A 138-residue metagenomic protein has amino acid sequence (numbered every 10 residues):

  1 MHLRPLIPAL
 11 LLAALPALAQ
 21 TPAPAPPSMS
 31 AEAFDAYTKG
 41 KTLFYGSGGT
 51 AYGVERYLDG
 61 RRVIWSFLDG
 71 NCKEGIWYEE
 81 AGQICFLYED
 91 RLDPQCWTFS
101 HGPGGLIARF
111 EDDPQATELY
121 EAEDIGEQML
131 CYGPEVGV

Functional and structural regions predicted by a protein language model:
M1-I7: Bacterial N-terminal signal peptides that target proteins for export
I7-P16: Bacterial N-terminal signal peptides
A17-E74, C85-V138: Lipid interaction determinants
E80-I84: Short, conserved beta-turn/loop elements at beta-strand boundaries and strand-helix junctions
